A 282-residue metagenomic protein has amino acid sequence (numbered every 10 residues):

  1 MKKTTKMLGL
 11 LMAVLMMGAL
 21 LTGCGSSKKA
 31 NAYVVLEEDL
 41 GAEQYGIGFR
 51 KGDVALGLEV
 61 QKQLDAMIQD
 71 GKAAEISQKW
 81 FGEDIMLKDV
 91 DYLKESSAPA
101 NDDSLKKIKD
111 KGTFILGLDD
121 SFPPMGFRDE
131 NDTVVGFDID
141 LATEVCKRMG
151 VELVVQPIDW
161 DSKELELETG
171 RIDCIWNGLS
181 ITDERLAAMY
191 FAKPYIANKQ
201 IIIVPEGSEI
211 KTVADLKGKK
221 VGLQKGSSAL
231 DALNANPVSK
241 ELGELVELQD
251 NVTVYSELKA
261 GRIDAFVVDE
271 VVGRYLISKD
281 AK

Functional and structural regions predicted by a protein language model:
M1-L11: Bacterial N-terminal signal peptides that target proteins for export
A19-G23: C-terminal motif of bacterial Sec signal peptides marking the signal peptidase cleavage site
G25-G41, S162, L179-A187, N234-N236 (+1 more regions): A ligand-binding cleft/hinge motif common to bilobed small-molecule-binding domains
A30-D39, T143, K147, E152-D215: Acidic, polar ligand-binding/catalytic clefts
A32, D39-G41, K62-S104, D110 (+2 more regions): Ligand-binding clefts/hinges and TM-proximal coupling segments of bilobed small-molecule sensing domains
E43-K62, Q200-I210: A bilobed periplasmic-binding-protein/Venus flytrap-type ligand-binding module shared by bacterial periplasmic
L56-E59, Q63, M67-E75, K79-E83 (+2 more regions): Extracytoplasmic small-molecule ligand-binding "clamshell" domains of the periplasmic binding protein/Venus flytrap
G112-L118, V213-L230, E241: Short loop->beta-strand "edge-of-pocket" segments that line small-molecule binding or catalytic clefts across diverse
